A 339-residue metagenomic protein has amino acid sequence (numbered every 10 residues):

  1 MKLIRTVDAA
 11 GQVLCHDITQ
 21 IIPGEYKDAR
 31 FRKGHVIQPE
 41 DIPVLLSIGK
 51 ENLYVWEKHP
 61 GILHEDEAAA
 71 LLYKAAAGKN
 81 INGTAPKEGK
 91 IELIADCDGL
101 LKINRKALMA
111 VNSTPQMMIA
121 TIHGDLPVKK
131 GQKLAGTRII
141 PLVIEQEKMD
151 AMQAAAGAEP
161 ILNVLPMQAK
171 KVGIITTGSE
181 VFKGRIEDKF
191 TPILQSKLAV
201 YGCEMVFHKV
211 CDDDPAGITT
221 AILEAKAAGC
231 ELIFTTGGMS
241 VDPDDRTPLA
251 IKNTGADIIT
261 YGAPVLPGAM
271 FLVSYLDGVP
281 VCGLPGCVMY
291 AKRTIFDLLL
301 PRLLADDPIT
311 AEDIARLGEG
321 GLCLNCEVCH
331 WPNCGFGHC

Functional and structural regions predicted by a protein language model:
M1-E88: Short, low-complexity N-terminal leaders and the immediately following helix N-cap/first helix
V7-G11, A29, G83-P86, L126-V128 (+4 more regions): Solvent-exposed alpha-helices and their adjacent loops that cap or buttress functional pockets in soluble metabolic
A29, A85, L100-M118, L126-K129 (+1 more regions): C-terminal terminal segments
R32, Q38, P43, H123 (+2 more regions): Residue-level recognition of short, solvent-exposed, well-ordered loop/turn junctions that link secondary-structure
V55-W56, I81-P86, I144-Q146, E204-H208 (+1 more regions): Flexible, glycine/charged-enriched surface loops at secondary-structure junctions
H59-M167: Extended, charged alpha/beta regions that create polyanion-binding interfaces
A158-D213, G217: Glycine-rich phosphate/diphosphate-binding loop of Rossmann-like nucleotide-binding domains
S179, V206-G335: Short glycine/threonine-rich loop/turn motifs
